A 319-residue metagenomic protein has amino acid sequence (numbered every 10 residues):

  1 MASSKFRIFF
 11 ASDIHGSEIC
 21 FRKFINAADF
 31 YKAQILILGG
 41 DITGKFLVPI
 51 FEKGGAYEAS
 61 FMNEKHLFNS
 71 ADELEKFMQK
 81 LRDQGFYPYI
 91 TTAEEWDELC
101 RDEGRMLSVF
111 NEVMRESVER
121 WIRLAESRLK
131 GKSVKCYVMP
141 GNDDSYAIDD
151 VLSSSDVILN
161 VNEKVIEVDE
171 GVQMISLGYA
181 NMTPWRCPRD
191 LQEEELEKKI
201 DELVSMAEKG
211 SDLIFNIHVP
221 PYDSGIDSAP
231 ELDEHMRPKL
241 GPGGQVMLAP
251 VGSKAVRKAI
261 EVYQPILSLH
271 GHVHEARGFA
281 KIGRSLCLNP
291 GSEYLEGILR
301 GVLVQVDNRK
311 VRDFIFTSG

Functional and structural regions predicted by a protein language model:
K5-H15, G171-T183, I214-H218, L286-S292 (+1 more regions): Active-site-proximal beta-strand elements of phosphoester/diester hydrolases
D13, F21, L36, D41 (+6 more regions): Divalent metal-coordination and catalytic microenvironments
H15-I19, T43-L47, V134, V138-D149 (+4 more regions): Active-site environment of divalent metal-dependent phosphoester hydrolases
G16, V165-E170, C187, L191-Q192 (+3 more regions): Binuclear metal-dependent phosphoesterase catalytic core
R22-D169: Core catalytic region of metal-dependent phosphoesterases/phosphodiesterases, especially metallo-beta-lactamase-like
A28, K32-L38, E234, V256-I260 (+1 more regions): Proline-aspartate-enriched helix->loop->beta-strand connector
G104-R115, I214-Q264: Active-site-proximal segments of metal-dependent phosphoesterases and phosphodiesterases across multiple
E170-L213, E234, V246-G252: Binuclear metal-dependent hydrolase catalytic cores centered on His/Asp/Glu-rich metal-binding motifs
